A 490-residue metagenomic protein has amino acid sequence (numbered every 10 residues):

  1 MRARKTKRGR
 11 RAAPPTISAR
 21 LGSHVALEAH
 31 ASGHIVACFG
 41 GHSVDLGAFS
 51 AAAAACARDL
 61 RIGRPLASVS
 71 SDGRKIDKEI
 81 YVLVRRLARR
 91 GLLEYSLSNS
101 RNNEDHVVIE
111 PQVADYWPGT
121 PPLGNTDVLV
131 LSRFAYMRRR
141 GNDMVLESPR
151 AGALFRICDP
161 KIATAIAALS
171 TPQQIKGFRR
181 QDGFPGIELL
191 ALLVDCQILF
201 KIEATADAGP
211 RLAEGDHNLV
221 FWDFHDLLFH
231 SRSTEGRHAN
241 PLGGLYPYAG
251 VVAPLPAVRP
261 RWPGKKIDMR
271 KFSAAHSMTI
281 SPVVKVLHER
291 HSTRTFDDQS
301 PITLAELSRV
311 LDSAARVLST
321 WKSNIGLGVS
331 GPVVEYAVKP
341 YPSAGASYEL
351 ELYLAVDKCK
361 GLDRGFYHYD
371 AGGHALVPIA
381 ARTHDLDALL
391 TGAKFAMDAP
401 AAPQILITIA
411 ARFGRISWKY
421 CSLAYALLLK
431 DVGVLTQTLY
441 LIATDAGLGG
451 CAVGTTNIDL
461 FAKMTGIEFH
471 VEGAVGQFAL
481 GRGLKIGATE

Functional and structural regions predicted by a protein language model:
M1-S277, H288, T444: Long, charge-rich, low-complexity alpha-helical segments
A151, A381-V432: A mid-sequence, solvent-exposed acidic-amphipathic segment
H217-A402: N-terminal amphipathic, basic helical "cap/leader" segment at the start of enzyme domains
V310, L352, P403, I407 (+2 more regions): Small-aliphatic-rich amphipathic alpha-helix that forms the alpha element of a beta-alpha
F366-H368, L406, Q477-A479: Conserved hydrophobic/aromatic beta-strand scaffold that supports enzyme active sites
K463-H470: Short proline/glycine-enriched turn/loop segments at secondary-structure junctions
A474-E490: C-terminal helix-cap and adjacent tail motif
